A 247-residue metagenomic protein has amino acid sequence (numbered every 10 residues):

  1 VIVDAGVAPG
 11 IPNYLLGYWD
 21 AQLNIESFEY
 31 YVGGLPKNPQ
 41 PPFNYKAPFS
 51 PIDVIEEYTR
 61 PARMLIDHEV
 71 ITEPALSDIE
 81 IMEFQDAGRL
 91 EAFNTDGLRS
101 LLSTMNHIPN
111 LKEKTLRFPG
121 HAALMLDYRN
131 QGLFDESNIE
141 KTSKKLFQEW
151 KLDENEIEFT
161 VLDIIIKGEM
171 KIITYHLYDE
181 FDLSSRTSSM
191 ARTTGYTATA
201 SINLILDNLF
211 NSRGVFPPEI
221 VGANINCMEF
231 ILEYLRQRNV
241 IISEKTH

Functional and structural regions predicted by a protein language model:
V1-V7, E26-E29: Rossmann-fold dehydrogenase core element
A5-L15, D20, S201: Short alpha-helices
Q22-H247: C-terminal catalytic/substrate-binding lobe primarily of soluble NAD(P)-dependent oxidoreductases
